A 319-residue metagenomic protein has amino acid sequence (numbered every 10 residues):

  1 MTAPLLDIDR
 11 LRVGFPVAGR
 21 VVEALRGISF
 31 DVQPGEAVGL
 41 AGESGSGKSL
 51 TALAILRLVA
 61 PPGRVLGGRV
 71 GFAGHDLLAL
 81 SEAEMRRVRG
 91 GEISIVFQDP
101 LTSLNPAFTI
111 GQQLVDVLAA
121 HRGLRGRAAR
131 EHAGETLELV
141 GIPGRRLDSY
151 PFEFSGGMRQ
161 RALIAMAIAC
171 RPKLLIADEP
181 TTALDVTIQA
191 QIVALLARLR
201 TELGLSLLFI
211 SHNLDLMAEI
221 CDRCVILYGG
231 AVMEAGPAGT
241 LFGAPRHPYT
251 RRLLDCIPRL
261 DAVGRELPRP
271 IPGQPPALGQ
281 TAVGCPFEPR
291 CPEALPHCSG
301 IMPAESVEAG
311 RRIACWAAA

Functional and structural regions predicted by a protein language model:
A3, L147, A235-A319: Short catalytic/signature loops enriched in Gly
E43, R57, I176, P180 (+1 more regions): P-loop NTP-binding/switch modules centered on Walker-like glycine-rich loops
V65-D76: Conserved ABC transporter NBD signature motif
H75-D76, D116, A128-R145, L254-D255: Conserved ABC ATPase "signature" region
Y150-F154, M158: Conserved ABC ATPase signature
A162, A167-I168: ABC ATPase C-loop
A169-K173: A short, proline-enriched helix->beta-strand linker immediately N-terminal to the Walker B motif in ABC-type P-loop
